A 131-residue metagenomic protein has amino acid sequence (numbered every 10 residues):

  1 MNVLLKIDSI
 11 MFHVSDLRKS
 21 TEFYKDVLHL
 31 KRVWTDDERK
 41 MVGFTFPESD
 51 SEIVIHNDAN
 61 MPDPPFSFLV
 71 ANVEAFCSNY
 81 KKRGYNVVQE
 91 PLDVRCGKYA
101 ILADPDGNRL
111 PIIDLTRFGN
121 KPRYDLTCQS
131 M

Functional and structural regions predicted by a protein language model:
M1-R18, P64-F66, T116-M131: N-terminal beta-strand motif that seeds the catalytic metal site of vicinal oxygen chelate
S9-M11, G43, V54, P65-S67 (+1 more regions): Short aromatic/hydrophobic contact patches that present stacked aromatics for nucleic-acid/ligand binding
H13, H56, I101, I112-G119: Short beta->alpha transition motifs characteristic of CBS
D16-K31: Amphipathic alpha-helical segments
L17, F66-R109, R117: Vicinal oxygen chelate
R18-K19, T35-V42, R95, G119-N120: Short glycine/proline-centered loop/turn elements that form peptide/ligand docking sites
H29-D36, N86-P91: Short secondary-structure junctions
K31-P64, R109-L115: Conserved short beta-strand elements that form part of the metal-binding/catalytic scaffold of enzyme active sites
